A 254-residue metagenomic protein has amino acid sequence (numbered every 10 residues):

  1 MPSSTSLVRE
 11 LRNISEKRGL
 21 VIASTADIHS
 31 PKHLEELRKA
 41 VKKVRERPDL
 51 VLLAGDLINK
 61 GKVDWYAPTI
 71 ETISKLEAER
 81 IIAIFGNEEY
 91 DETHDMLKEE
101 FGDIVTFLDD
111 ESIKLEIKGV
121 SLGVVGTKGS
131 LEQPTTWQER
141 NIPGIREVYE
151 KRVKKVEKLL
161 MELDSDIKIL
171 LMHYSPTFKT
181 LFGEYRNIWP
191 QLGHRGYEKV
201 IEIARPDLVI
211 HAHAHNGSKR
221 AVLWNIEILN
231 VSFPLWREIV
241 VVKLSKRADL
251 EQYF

Functional and structural regions predicted by a protein language model:
M1-K32, L76, D249-F254: Acidic, histidine-bearing metal-coordination/catalytic regions of metal-dependent phosphoesterases
S15, D95-N187, S232-F233, R247: Conserved catalytic scaffold of divalent metal-dependent phosphoesterases
E16-G19, I113-K118, E147, G196-A204 (+1 more regions): Binuclear metal-dependent phosphoesterase catalytic core
V21-I22, L50, L122-G123, I167-I169 (+1 more regions): Structural motif
A26, A54-D56, G86, M172 (+1 more regions): Active-site flanking residues adjacent to catalytic metal/cofactor-binding acidic residues
I28, L171-P176, D207-G217: Histidine-centered catalytic micro-motifs
S30-K118, E184, Q191-G196, V200-I203 (+1 more regions): Core catalytic region of metal-dependent phosphoesterases/phosphodiesterases, especially metallo-beta-lactamase-like
L76-E77, K158-I167, V200-D207: A structural motif corresponding to the C-terminal end of an alpha-helix and its immediate exit/capping segment
